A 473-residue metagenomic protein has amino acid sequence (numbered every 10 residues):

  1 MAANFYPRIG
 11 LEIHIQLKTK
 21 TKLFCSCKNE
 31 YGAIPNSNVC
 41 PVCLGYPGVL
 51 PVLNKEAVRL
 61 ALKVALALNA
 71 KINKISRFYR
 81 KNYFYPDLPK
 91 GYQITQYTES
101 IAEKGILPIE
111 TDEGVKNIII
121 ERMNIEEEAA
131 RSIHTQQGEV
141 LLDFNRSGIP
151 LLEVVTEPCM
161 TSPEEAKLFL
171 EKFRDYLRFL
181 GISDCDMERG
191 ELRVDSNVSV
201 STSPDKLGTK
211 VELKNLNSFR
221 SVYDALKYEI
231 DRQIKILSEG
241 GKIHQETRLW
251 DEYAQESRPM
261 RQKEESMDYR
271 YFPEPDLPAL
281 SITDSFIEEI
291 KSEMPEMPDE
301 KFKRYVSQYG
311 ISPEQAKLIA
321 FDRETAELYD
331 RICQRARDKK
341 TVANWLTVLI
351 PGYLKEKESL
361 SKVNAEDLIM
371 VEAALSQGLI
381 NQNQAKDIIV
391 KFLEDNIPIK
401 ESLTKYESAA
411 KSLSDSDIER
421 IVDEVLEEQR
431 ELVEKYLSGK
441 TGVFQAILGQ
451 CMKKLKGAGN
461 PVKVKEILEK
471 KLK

Functional and structural regions predicted by a protein language model:
M1-E296, S307, P313, Q334-D338 (+2 more regions): Basic, nucleic-acid-interacting segments
T283, E296-L328: Long, charged low-complexity interaction segments
F302-V306, D330-Q334, P351, I369-S376 (+2 more regions): Amphipathic alpha-helical segments within well-ordered protein domains
G310, C333-V342, L379-I380, S438-G442: Structural motif
G310, F321-L328, K339-Y353, L368: Solvent-exposed functional surfaces
R335-A336, V342, G352-K362, M370 (+2 more regions): M16/insulysin-pitrilysin zinc metalloprotease superfamily fold
L360-I369, L379-K453: Strongly charged, low-complexity linkers/loops
G442-K473: Short, amphipathic C-terminal "tail helix"
